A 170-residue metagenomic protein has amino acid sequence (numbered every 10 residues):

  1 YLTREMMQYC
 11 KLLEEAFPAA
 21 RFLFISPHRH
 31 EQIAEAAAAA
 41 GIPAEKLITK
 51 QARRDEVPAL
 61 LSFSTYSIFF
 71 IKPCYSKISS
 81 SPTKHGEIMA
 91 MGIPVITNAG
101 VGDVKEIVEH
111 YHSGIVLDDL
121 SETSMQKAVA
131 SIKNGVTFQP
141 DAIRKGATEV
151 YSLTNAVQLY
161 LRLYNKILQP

Functional and structural regions predicted by a protein language model:
Y1-R4, K50-L60, S67-G86, T97-E106: Nucleotide-sugar-dependent
L2-P18, A40: Short hydrophobic signal-anchor/transmembrane segments that target glycosyltransferases and glycosylation machinery
F24-S26, E31-A59, F63-Y66: Nucleotide-activated donor-binding/catalytic signature segment of Leloir-type glycosyltransferases, i.e., the conserved
I25-P27, N98-G100, D119: Cofactor-binding loop segments of dinucleotide-utilizing enzymes, especially the Rossmann-like FAD- and NAD(P)+-binding
T65, A90-I93: A short alpha->beta transition loop at the rim of the catalytic pocket in nucleotide-sugar-dependent
K105-S131: Change "using UDP/GDP/dTDP sugars" to "using nucleotide sugars
L120-T123, N134-K166: A charged, aromatic-enriched C-terminal amphipathic alpha-helix characteristic of glycosyltransferases across folds
